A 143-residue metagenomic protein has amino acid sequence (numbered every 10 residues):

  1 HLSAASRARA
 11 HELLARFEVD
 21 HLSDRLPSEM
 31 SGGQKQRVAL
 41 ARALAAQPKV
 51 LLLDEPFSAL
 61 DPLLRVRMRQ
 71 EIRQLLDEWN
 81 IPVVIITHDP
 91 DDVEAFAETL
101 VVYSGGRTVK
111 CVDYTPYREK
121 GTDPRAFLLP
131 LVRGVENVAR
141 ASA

Functional and structural regions predicted by a protein language model:
A4-L22, S28, R73-Q74: Conserved ABC ATPase "signature" region
L26-M30, Q34: Conserved ABC ATPase signature
L40, L51: Hydrophobic anchor residue at the start of the ABC signature
A45-K49: A short, proline-enriched helix->beta-strand linker immediately N-terminal to the Walker B motif in ABC-type P-loop
R65-W79: Helical segment within the ABC ATPase nucleotide-binding domain
N80-I86: Conserved H-loop
G106-G134: Conserved beta-strand-loop-alpha-helix hinge in the C-terminal portion of ABC ATPase nucleotide-binding domains
